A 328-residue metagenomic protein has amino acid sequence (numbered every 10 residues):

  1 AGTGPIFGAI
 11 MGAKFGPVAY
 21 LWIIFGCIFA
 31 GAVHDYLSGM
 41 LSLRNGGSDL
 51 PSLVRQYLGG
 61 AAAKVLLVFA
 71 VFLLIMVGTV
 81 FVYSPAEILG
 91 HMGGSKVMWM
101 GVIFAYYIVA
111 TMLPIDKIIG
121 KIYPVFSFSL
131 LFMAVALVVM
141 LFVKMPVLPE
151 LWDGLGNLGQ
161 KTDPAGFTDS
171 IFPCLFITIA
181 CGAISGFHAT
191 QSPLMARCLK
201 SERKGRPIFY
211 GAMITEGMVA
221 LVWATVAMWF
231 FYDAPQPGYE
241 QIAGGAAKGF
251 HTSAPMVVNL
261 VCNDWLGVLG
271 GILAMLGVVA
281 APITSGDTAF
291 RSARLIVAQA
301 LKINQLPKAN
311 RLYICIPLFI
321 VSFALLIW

Functional and structural regions predicted by a protein language model:
A1-G4, M140-P146, N157-V226, L276-S285: Hydrophobic, membrane-embedded alpha-helices of multi-pass small-molecule transporters
T3-I10, I28, G46, L73-A86 (+2 more regions): Membrane-helix boundary/coupling elements in multi-pass transport proteins
G12-S42, P51, G271: Extracellular loop-to-transmembrane helix junctions
K14, L41, V80-H91, F104-F126 (+1 more regions): Membrane-water interface regions at transmembrane-helix termini and the short interhelical loops of multi-pass membrane
G46-A61, Y83-M100, L194-G217, G286-I314: Helix-loop-helix connectors at the membrane interface of multi-pass transporters/channels
G60-L67, V71, V97-G101, G211-L221 (+6 more regions): Loop-to-transmembrane helix boundary motifs in multi-pass membrane proteins
G78-V82, A86-G101, V109-T111, L130-K161: Hydrophobic alpha-helical segments and their helix-loop junctions in multi-pass secondary transporters
F142-G154, A212-L260: Extracellular/periplasmic helix-exit of transmembrane alpha-helices
